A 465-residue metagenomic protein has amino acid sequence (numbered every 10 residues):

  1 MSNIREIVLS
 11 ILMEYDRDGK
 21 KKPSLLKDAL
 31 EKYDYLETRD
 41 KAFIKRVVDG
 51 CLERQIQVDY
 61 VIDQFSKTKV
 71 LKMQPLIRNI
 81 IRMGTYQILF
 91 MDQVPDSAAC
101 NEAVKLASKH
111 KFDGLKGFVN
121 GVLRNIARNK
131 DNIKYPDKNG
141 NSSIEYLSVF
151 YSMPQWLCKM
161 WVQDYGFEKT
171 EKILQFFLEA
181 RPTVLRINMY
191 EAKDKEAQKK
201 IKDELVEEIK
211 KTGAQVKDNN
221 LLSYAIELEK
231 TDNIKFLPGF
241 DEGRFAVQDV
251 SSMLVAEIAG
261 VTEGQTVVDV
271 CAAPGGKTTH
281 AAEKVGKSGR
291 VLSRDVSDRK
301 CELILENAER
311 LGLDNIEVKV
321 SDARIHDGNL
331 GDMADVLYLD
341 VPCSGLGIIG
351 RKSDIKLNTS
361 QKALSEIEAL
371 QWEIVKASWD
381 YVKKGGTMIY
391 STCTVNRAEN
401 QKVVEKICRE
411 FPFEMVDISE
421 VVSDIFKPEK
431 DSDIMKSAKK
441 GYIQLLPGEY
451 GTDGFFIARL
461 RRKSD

Functional and structural regions predicted by a protein language model:
M1-D465: S-adenosylmethionine
